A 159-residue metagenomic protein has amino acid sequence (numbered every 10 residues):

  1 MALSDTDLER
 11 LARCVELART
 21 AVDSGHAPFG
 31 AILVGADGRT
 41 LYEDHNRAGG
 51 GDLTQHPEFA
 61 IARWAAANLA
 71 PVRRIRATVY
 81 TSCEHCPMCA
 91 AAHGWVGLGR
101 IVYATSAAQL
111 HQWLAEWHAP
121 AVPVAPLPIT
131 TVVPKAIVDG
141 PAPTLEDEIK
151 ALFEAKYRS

Functional and structural regions predicted by a protein language model:
M1-A21, G94-S159: Zinc-dependent deaminase
A18-R19, A62, A66-A67: Generic structural signal for well-ordered alpha-helical scaffold segments
S24-P28: Short, flexible loop/turn motifs enriched in small residues
F29-G38: Short beta-strand scaffold segments in enzyme catalytic cores
L41-A48: Short beta->alpha transition motifs characteristic of CBS
G50-W64: A short, polar/charged loop-to-alpha-helix boundary motif
P71-C83: Immediate flanking context of iron-sulfur cluster ligation sites
T81-G99: Local cysteine-cluster metal-coordination motifs and their immediate loop/turn environment, predominantly Fe-S cluster
